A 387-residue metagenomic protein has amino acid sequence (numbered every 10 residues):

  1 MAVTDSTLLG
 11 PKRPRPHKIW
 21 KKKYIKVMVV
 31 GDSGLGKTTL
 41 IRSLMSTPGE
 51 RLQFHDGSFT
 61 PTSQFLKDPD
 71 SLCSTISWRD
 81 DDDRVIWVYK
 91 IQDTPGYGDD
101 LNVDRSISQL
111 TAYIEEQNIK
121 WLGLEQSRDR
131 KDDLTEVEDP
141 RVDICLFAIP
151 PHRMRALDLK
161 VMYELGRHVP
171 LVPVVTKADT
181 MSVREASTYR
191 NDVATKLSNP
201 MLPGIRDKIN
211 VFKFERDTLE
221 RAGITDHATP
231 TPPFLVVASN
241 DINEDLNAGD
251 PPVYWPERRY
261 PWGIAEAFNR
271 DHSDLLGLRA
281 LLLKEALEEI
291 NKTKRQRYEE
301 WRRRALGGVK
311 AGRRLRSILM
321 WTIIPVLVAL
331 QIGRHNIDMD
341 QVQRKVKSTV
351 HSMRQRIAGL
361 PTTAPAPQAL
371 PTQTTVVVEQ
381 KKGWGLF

Functional and structural regions predicted by a protein language model:
M1-V3: Charged, amphipathic alpha-helical linker segments immediately N-terminal to NTP-binding catalytic cores
S6-K22, D32-V172, K177-T225, T229 (+5 more regions): Switch- and interface-adjacent substructures of P-loop NTPase systems
V27-V29: Hydrophobic anchor at the beta1->P-loop junction of P-loop NTPases
E115, I324-I337: Membrane-embedded alpha-helices of multi-pass membrane proteins, especially ion channels and transporters
V236-N240: Beta-strand-loop-alpha "switch" segments that mediate conformational coupling across diverse proteins
E244-R259, I264: Extended amphipathic alpha-helical regions
A311-T322: Membrane-penetrating hydrophobic segments
R334-F387: Membrane-proximal, acidic/low-complexity disordered segments on the non-cytosolic side of organellar membranes
